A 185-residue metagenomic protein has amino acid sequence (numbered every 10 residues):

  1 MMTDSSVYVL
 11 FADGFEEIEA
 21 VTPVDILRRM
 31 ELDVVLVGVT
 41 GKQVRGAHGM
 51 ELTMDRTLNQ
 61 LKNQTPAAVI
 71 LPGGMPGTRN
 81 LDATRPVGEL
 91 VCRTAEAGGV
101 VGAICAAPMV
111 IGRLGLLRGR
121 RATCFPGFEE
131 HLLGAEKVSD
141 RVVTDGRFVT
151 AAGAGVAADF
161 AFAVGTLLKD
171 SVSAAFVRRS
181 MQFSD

Functional and structural regions predicted by a protein language model:
M1-A97, V110-R113, R118-G119, H131-S139 (+1 more regions): Extended, subdomain-level signal for the structured scaffold at the beginning of enzyme domains
L36-G38, V101-C105, R120-F125: Short, hydrophobic beta-strand segments that form beta-sheet elements in well-ordered domains
V143-F148: Beta-strand-turn-beta hairpins that frame and shape the catalytic cleft of phosphate-ester-processing enzymes
